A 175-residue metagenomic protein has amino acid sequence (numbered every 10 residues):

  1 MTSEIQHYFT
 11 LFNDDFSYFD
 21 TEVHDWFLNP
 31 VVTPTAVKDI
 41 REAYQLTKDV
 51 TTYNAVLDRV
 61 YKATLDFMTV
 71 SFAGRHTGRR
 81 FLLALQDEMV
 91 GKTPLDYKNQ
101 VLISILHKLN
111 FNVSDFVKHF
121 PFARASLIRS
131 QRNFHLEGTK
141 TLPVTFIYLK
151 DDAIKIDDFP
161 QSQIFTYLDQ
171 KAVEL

Functional and structural regions predicted by a protein language model:
S3-V23, N99-L175: C-terminal cap of thioredoxin/glutaredoxin-like
D15-T93: Structural alpha/beta surface segment adjacent to cysteine/selenocysteine redox centers across thiol/disulfide enzymes
